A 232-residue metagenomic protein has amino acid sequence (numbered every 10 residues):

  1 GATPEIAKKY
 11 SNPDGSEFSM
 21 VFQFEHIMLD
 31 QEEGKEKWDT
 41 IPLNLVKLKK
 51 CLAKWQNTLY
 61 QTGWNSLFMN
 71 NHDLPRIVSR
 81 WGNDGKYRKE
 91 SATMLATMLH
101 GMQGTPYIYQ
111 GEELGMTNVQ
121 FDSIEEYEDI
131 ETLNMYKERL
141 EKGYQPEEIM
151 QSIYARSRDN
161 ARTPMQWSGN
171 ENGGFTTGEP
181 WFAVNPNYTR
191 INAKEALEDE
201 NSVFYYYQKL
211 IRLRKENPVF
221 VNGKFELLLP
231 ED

Functional and structural regions predicted by a protein language model:
G1-D232: Active-site and adjacent substrate-binding regions of carbohydrate-active enzymes
